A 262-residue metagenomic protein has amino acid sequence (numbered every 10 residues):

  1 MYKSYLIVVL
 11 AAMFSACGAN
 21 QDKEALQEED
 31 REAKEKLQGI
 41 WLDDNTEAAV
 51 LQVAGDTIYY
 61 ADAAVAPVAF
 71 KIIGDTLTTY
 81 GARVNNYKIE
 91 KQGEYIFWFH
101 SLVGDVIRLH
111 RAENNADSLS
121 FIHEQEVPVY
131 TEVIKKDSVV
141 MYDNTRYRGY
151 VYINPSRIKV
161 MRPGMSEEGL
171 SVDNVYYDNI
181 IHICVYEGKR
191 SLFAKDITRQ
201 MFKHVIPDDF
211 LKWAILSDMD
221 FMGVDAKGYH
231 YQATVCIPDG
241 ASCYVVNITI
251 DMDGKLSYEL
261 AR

Functional and structural regions predicted by a protein language model:
M13-A16: C-terminal motif of bacterial Sec signal peptides marking the signal peptidase cleavage site
G18-Q21: Bacterial signal peptide processing site
L26-A49, H123-K136: Tryptophan-anchored aromatic micro-motifs
D43-Y87, S171-R190: N-terminal glycine/threonine-rich, aromatic-flanked beta-hairpin/loop signature
I96-F97, Y147-Y150, E168, K227-I237: Short beta-strand elements that form the blades of beta-propeller/WD-repeat-like and other beta-sheet-rich scaffold
D105-P163: Surface-exposed beta-loop interaction hotspot
L192-L211: Surface-exposed loop and turn segments in beta-propeller and other repeat-based domains that flank or scaffold
V205-P238: Acidic, glycine-rich flexible loop segments
